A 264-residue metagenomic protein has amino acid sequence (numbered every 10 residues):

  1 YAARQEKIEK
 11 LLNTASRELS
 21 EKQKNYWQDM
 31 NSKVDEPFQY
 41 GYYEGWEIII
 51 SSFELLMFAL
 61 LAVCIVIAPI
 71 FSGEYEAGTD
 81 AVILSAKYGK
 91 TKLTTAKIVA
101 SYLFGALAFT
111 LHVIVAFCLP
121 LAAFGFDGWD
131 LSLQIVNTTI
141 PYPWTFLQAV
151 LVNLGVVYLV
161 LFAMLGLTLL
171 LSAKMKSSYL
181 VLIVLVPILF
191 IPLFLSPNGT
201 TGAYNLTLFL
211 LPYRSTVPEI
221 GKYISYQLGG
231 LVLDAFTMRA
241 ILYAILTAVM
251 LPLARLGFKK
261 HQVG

Functional and structural regions predicted by a protein language model:
A3-E74, T95-K174, F194, I220 (+1 more regions): Secretory targeting signals
Y75, A81-V82: Membrane-helix interface linkers and caps
G78-T79, G166, L182: Transmembrane alpha-helix boundary/hinge residues in polytopic small-molecule transporters
D80, L93: Hydrophobic positions on the alpha-helical face of helix-turn-helix-like DNA-binding modules
L84-K90: Short helix-to-coil transition segments within interhelical loops that connect adjacent transmembrane helices
A86, K174-M175: Transmembrane helix irregularities
T91, S178-Y179: Residues that define the loop-to-transmembrane-helix transition and helix capping in multi-pass membrane transporters
F126-Q148, Y179-L182, P187-H261: Terminal transmembrane helical anchor/hairpin motif
